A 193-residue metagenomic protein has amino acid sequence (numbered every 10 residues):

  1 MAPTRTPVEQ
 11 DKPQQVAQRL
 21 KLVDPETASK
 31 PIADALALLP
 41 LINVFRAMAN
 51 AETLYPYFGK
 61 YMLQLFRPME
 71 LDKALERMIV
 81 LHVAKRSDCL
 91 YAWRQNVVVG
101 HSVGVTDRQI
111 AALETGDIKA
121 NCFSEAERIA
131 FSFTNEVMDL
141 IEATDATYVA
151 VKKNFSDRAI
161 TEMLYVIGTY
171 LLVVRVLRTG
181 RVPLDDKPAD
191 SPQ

Functional and structural regions predicted by a protein language model:
M1-Q193: Hydrophobic alpha-helical segments
